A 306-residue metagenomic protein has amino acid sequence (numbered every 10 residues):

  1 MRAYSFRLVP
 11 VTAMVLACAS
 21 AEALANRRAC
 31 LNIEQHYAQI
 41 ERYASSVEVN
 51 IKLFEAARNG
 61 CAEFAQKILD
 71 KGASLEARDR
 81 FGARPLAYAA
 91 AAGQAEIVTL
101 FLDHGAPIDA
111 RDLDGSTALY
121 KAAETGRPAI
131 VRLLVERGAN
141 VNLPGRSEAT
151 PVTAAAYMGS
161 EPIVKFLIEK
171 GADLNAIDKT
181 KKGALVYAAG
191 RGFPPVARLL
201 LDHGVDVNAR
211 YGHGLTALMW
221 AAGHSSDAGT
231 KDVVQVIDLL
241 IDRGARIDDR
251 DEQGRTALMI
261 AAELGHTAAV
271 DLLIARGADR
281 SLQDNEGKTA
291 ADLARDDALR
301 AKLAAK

Functional and structural regions predicted by a protein language model:
A23-K71, R80, D103, D238 (+1 more regions): Intrinsically disordered, low-complexity regulatory segments in ankyrin-centric signaling systems
F64, E96-I97, A129-I130, P162-I163 (+4 more regions): Conserved ankyrin/ankyrin-like repeat signature
Q66-S74, T99-P107, R132-N140, K165-D173 (+4 more regions): Ankyrin repeat domain, specifically the short helix-to-loop turn at the C-terminus of the second helix of each repeat
D271-K306: Leucine-rich solenoid repeat scaffolds
